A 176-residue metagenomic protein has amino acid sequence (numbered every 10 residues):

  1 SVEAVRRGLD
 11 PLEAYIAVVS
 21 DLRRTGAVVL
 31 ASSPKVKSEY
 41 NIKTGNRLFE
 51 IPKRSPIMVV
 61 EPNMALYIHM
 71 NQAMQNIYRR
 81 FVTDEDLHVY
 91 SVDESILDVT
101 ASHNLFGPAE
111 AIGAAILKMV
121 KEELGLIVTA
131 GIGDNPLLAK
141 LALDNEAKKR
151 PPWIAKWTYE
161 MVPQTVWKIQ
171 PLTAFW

Functional and structural regions predicted by a protein language model:
S1-V92, I96: Residues that scaffold, gate, or flank divalent-cation-dependent active/transport sites
V60-E61, T83-Y90, F106-A109, K121-A130: Short secondary-structure capping/junction motifs at helix and strand boundaries
A73, I77-F81, A115-L124: Generic non-transmembrane alpha-helical segments
V92-D98, D134-A139: Short, conserved phosphate-binding/catalytic loop or strand-edge motifs used in phosphoryl-/nucleotidyl-transfer
D93, A130, W167-W176: Helix-hairpin-helix
I96-L117: Catalytic palm subdomain of template-directed nucleic-acid polymerases, centered on the conserved carboxylate motif
E123-D144, K148: Structured, non-catalytic alpha/beta "coupling" segments that mediate domain-domain communication and provide generic
K148-T165: Acidic, His- and aromatic-enriched active-site or binding-groove loops in soluble protein domains that engage sugars
